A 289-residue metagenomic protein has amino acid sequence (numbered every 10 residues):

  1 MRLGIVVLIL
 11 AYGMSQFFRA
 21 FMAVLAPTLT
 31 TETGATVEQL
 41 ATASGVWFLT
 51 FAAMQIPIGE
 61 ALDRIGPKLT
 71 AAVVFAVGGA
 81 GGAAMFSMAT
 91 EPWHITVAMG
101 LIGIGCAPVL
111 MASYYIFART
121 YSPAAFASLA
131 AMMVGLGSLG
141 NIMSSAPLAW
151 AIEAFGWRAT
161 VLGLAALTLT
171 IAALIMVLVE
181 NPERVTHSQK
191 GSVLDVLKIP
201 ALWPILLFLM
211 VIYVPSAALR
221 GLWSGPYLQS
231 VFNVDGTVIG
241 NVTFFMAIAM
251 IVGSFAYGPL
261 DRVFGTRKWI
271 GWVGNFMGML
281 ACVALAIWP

Functional and structural regions predicted by a protein language model:
L3-A35, L219-G225: Extracytoplasmic
M22-A23, A201-F244: Extracytoplasmic gate region of multi-pass secondary transporters
G45-G59, F244-A256: Central cavity-lining transmembrane alpha-helices of secondary-active solute carriers, predominantly the Major
A53-P92: Conserved MFS/SLC helix-loop-helix module at the cytosolic interface between two early adjacent transmembrane helices
L69-A83, W269-A284: Structural signature of the two symmetry-related core transmembrane helices
A98-L136: Cytoplasmic helix-loop-helix junction between adjacent transmembrane helices in 12-TM secondary transporters
M132-V179: Helix-loop-helix hairpin linking two adjacent transmembrane segments in secondary transporters
E180-L206: Juxtamembrane intracellular "pre-TM" segments in multi-pass secondary transporters
